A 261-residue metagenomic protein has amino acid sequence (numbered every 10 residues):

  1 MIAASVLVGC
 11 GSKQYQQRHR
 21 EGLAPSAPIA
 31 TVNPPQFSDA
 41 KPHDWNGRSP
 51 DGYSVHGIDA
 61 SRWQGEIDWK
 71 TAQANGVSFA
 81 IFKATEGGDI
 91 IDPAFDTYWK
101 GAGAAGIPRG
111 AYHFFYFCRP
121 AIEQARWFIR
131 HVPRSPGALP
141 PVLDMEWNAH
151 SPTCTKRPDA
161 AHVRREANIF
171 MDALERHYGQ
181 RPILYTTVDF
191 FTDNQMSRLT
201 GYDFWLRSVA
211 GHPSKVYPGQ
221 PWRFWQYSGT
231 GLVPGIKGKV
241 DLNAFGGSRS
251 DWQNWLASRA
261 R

Functional and structural regions predicted by a protein language model:
M1-I2: Sec-dependent N-terminal signal peptides
L7-G9: C-terminal motif of bacterial Sec signal peptides marking the signal peptidase cleavage site
G11-Y15, G106: Catalytic-site microenvironment of enzymes that process N-acetyl-hexosamine-containing cell-wall polysaccharides
Q14-G57, L199-R261: Functionally critical loop-and-helix segments that line ligand-binding/catalytic clefts of soluble enzyme domains
P42, P50-E66, K83-N168, E175-H177: Substrate-binding cleft of extracellular glycoside hydrolase catalytic domains
G76, A84, G103-G106, V132-P136 (+4 more regions): Sec/Tat-exported extracytoplasmic proteins
P140-P218: Catalytic domains of cell-wall/extracellular-matrix polysaccharide-remodeling enzymes, centered on de-N-acetylation
